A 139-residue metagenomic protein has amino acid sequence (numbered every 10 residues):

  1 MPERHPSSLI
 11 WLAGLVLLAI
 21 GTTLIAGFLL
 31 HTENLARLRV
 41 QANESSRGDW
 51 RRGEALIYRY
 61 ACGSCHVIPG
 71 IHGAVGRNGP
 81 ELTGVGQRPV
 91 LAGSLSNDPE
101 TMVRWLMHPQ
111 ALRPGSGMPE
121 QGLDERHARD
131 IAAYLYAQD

Functional and structural regions predicted by a protein language model:
M1-L9: Short, Lys/Arg-rich N-terminal segment immediately upstream of the first membrane anchor
W11-G27: Hydrophobic membrane-insertion alpha-helices, especially the h-region of bacterial N-terminal signal peptides
H31-Y58: Electrostatic cytochrome c docking/interface patches
S45, S94, E120-L123: Pocket-edge positions in alpha/beta enzyme catalytic cores
G53, R59-P69, M102, M118 (+1 more regions): The canonical Cys-X-X-Cys-His
E54, V67-R104: Gly/Gly-Pro-rich "capping" loops immediately C-terminal to redox-active cysteine motifs in periplasmic/lumenal
G76-V85, W105-Q138: Axial heme c-ligation environment in periplasmic c-type cytochrome domains
